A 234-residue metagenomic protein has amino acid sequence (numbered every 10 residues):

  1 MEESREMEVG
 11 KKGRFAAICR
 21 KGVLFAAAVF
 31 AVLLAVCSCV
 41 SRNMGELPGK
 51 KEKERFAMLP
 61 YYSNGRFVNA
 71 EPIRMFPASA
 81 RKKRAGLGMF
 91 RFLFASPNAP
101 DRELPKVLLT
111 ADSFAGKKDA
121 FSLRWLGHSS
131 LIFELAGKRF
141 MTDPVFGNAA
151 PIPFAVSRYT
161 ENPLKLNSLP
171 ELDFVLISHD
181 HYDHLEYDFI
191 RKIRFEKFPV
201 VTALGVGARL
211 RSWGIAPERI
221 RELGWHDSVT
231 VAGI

Functional and structural regions predicted by a protein language model:
M1-I18: N-terminal secretory signal peptides that target proteins for export/translocation
C19-L24, A28-A150, A155, N162-S168: Metallo-beta-lactamase
L59, F154-V201: Active-site metal-binding motif and surrounding structural segment of the metallo-beta-lactamase
N98-K118, T202-I234: Metallo-beta-lactamase
S122-R124, P199-A203: Short, hydrophobic beta-strand segments that form beta-sheet elements in well-ordered domains
L126-G127, S178, W225: A secondary-structure boundary/capping signal
